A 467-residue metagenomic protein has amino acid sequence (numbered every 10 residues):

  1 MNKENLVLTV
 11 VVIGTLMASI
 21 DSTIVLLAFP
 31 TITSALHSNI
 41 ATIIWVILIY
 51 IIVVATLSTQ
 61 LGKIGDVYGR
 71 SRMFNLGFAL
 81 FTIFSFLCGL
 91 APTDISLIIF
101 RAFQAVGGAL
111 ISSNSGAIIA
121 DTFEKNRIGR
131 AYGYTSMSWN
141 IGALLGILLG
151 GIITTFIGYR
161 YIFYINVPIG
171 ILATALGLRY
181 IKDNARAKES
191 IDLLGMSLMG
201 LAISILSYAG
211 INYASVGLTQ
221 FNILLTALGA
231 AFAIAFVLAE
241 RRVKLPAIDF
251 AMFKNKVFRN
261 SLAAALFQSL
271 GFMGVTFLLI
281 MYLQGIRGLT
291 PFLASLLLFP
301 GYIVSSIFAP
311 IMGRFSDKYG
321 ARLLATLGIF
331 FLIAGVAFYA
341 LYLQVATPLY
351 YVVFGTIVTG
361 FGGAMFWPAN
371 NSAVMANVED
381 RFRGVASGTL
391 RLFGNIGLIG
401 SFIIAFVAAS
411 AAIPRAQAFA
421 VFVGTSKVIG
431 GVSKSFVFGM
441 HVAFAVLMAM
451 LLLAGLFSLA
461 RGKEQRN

Functional and structural regions predicted by a protein language model:
L6-I47, I51, S58-L61, T276-I280: Extracytoplasmic
L6-M17, V25-L27, F221-L225, F232 (+2 more regions): 12-transmembrane solute porter fold
S19, T23, G89, A105-S113 (+4 more regions): Small-residue-rich segments within alpha-helical transmembrane domains of MFS-like 12-TM solute carriers
I32-T33, I64-G65, L149-I157, G210 (+4 more regions): Interfacial helix-cap and linker-helix signal at transmembrane-aqueous boundaries of multi-pass secondary transporters
I40-A41, K125-T135, P291-F292, D380-T389: Loop-to-transmembrane helix entry/capping segments in MFS-fold secondary transporters and related SLC/MFSD carriers
L48-G62, S112, G116, F299-M312: Central cavity-lining transmembrane alpha-helices of secondary-active solute carriers, predominantly the Major
S58, K63-L194: Helix-loop-helix hairpins in multi-pass membrane proteins, especially solute transporters
T155-A264: Hydrophobic transmembrane-helix bundles of small-molecule transporters
